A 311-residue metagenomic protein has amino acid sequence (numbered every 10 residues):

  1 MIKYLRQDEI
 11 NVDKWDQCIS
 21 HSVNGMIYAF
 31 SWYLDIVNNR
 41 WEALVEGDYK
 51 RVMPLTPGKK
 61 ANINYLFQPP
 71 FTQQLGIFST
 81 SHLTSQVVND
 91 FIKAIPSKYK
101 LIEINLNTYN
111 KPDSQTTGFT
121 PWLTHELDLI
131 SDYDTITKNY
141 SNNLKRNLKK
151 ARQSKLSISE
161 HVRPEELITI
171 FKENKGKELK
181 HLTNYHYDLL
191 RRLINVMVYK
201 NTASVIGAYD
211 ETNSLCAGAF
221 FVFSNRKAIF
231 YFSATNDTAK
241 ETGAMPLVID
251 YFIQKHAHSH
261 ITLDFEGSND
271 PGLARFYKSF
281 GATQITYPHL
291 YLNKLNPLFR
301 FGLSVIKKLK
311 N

Functional and structural regions predicted by a protein language model:
I2-D48, V52-N62, L106-K240: A conserved beta-strand-loop-helix scaffold within acyl/acetyltransferase catalytic domains
C18, A94-K98, K255: Short alpha-helical functional segments enriched in proximate histidine and acidic residues
N39-W41, S97-L101, A203, H258-I261: Short, high-confidence coil segments that cap the C-terminus of an alpha-helix and link into the following beta-strand
P57-A61, Y109, Q115-T135, H258-N311: Active-site/acyl-donor-binding loops of N-acyltransferases
Q68-Y109: A gly/proline- and charged-residue-enriched helix-loop-helix capping module
T72, Q86-K93, N195-F301: Aromatic (often tryptophan-rich) hydrophobic motifs at membrane interfaces
S81, S85, T183, T242: Flexible, glycine- and charge-enriched loops at secondary-structure boundaries
E103, S157, T262-E266: Short catalytic-loop micro-motif centered on adjacent basic/acidic residues
